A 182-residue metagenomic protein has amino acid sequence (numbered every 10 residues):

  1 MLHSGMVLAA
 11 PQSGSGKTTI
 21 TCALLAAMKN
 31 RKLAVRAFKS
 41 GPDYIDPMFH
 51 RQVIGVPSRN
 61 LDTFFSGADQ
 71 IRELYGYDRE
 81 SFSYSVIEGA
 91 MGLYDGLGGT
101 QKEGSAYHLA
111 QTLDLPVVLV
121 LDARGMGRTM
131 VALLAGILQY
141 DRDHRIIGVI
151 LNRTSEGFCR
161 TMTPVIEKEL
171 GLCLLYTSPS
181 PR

Functional and structural regions predicted by a protein language model:
L2-S15, T19, L25-L113, L121-G148 (+1 more regions): ATP-dependent carboxylate-amine ligase catalytic core
S40, T154, P181: Hydrophobic pocket-lining residues within nucleotide cofactor-binding pockets
Y75-G76, P164-V165, S178: Short, surface-exposed amphipathic charged segments that create phosphate/polyanion-binding patches used for binding
V117-V120, L175: Short hydrophobic alpha-helical runs that function as membrane-insertion/retention elements
I147, C173-Y176: Residue-level detection of beta-strand scaffold positions
R153-L170: GTPase G-domain guanine-specificity segment
Y176-R182: Conserved small/polar residues in nucleotide/adenosyl-binding loops
